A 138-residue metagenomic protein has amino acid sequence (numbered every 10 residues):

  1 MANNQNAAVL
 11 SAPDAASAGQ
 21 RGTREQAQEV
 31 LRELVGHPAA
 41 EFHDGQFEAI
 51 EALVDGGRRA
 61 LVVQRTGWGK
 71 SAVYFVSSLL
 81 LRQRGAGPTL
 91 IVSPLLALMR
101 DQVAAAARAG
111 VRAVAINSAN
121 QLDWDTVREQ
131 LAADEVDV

Functional and structural regions predicted by a protein language model:
M1-L10: N-terminal acidic, proline/glycine-rich, low-complexity intrinsically disordered segments
Q5, E29, L90-S93: N-terminal functional modules and adjacent low-complexity/disordered segments of proteins
N6, G22-Q28, G36, L79 (+2 more regions): Short amphipathic alpha-helical segments, especially helix-boundary/capping motifs
A12-R65: Conserved pre-motif I regulatory segment
H43-V138: Conserved P-loop/Walker A NTP-binding site and adjacent catalytic elements of P-loop NTPases
